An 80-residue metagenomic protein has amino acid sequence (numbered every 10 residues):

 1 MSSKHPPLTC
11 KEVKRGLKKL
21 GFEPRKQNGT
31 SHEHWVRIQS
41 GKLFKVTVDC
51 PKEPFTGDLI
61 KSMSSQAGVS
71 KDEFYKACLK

Functional and structural regions predicted by a protein language model:
M1-Q27, V36-K80: Basic nucleic-acid-binding interfaces
G29-S31: Regulatory, non-catalytic segments
